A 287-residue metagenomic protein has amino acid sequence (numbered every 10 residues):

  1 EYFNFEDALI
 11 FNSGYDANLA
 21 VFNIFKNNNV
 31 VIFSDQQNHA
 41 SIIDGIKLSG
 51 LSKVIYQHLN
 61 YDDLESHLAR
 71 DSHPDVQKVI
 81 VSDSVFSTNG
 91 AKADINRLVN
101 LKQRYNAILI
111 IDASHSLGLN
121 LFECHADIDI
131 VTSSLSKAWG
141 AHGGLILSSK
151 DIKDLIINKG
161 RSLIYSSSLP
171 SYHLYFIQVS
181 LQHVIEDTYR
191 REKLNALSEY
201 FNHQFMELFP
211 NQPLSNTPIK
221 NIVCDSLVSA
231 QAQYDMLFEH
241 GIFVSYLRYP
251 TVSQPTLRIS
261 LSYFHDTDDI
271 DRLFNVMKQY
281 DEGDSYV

Functional and structural regions predicted by a protein language model:
E1-A20: Short loop-beta-helix segment that forms the pyridoxal 5′-phosphate
A8-L9, I164, F209-N211, G241-Y249: A short linear hydrophobic-aromatic micro-motif
V21-A40: Conserved PLP-anchoring active-site segment centered on the Schiff-base-forming lysine
V54, H58-I111: Active-site phosphate-binding strand-loop segment of PLP-dependent enzymes
C124-L155: Active-site PLP attachment segment
S168-D187, K193, L197-N202: Structural motif of enzymes handling amino- and sulfur-group chemistry
E192-N202, M206-G241, Y263: Conserved PLP-binding catalytic core of the aspartate aminotransferase-like
E239-H240, P250-V287: PLP-dependent enzyme catalytic core of the Aspartate aminotransferase-like
